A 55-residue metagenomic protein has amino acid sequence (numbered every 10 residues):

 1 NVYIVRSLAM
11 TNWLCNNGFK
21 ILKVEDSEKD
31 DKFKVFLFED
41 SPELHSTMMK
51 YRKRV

Functional and structural regions predicted by a protein language model:
N1-N17: N-terminal acidic leader/helix
V2, D30-V35: A generic structural signal for beta-strand entry/edge sites
R6, L22, E39: Residues in well-ordered beta-strands of folded domains
L8, E25, R52-R54: Small/flexible residues
G18-K29: Acidic, low-complexity, intrinsically disordered interaction modules
F33-V55: Long, continuous compositionally biased terminal/linker segments
